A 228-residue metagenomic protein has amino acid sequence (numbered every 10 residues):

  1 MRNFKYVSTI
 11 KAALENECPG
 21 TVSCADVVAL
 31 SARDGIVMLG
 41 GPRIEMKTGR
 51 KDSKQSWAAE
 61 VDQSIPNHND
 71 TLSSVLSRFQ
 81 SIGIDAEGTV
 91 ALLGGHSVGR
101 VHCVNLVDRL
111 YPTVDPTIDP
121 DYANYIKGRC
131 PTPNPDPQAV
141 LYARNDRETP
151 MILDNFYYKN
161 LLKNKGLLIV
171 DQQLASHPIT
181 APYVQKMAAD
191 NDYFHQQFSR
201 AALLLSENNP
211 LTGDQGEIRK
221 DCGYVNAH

Functional and structural regions predicted by a protein language model:
M1-H228: Catalytic cores of secreted/periplasmic or lumenal enzymes
